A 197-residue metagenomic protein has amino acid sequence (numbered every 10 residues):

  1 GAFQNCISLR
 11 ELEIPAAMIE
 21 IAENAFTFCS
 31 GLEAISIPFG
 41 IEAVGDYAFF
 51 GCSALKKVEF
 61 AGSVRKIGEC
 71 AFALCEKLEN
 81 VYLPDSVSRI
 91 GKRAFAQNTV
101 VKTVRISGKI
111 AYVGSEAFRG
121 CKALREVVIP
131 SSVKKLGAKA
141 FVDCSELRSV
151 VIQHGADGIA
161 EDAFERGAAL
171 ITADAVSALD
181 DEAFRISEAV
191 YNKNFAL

Functional and structural regions predicted by a protein language model:
G1-A2, A22-A25, G45-A48, G68-A71 (+4 more regions): Consensus positions within tandem repeat domains that build extended binding/scaffold surfaces
I7-E20, S30-A43, S53-K66, E76-R89 (+4 more regions): Structural signature of tandem-repeat unit edges
